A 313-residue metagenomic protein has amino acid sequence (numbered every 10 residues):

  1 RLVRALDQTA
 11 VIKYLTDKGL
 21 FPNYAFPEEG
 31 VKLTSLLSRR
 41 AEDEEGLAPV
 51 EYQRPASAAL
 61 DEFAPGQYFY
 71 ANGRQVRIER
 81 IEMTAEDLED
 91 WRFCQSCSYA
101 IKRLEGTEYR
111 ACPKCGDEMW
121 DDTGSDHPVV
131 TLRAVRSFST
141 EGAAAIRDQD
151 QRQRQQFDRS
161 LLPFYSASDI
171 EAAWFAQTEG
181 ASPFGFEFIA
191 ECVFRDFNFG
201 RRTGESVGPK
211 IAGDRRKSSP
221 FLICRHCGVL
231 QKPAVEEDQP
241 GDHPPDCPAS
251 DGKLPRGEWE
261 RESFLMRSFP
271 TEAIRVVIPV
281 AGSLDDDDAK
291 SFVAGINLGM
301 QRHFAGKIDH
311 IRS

Functional and structural regions predicted by a protein language model:
R1-G73, E79-E82, A111-S313: Extended, highly charged accessory segments
D43-E45, W91-Q95: Short acidic (Asp/Glu) and glycine-rich catalytic loops that position anionic groups and cofactors
I81-D87, R92: Long, charged amphipathic helices and adjacent flexible linkers at domain junctions
L88-E89, G106-T107, S219: Flanking scaffold residues of small Cys/His-coordinated metal-binding clusters
F93-S98, P113: Cys/His/Pro-rich metal-binding microdomains
